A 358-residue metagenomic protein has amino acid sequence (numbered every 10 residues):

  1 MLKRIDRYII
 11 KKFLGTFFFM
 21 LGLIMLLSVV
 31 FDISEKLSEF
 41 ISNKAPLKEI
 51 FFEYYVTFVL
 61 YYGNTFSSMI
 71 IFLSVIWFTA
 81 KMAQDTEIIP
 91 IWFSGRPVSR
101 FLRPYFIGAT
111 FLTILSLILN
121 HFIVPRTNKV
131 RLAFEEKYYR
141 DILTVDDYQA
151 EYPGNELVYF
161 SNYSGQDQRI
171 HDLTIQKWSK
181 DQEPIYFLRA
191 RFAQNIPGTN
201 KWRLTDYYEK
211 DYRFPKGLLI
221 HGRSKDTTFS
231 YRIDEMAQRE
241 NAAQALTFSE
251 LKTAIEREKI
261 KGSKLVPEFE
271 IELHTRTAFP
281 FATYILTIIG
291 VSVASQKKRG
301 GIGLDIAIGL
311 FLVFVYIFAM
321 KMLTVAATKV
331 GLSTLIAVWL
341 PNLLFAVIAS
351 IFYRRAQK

Functional and structural regions predicted by a protein language model:
M1-G154, G165, R213-P215, S230-K358: Transmembrane alpha-helices
Y152-Y207: Structural signature for solvent-exposed beta-strand/loop edge elements and short helix-capping sites, enriched
E183-Y186, Y212-G222: A short, polar/proline- and glycine-enriched secondary-structure boundary/capping micro-motif
